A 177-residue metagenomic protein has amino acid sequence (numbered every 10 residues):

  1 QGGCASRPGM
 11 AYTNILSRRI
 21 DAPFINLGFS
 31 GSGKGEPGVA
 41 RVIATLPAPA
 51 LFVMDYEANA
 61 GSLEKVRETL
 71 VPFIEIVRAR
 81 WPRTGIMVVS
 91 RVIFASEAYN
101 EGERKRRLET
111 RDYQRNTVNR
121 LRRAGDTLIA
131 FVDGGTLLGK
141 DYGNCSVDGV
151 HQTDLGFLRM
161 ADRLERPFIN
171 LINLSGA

Functional and structural regions predicted by a protein language model:
Q1-F29, G33, G38-T45: Serine-esterase "nucleophile elbow" of acetyl-processing enzymes
P37-A177: Alpha-helical cap/lid subdomain in secreted, periplasmic, or secretory-pathway luminal O-acyl-processing enzymes
